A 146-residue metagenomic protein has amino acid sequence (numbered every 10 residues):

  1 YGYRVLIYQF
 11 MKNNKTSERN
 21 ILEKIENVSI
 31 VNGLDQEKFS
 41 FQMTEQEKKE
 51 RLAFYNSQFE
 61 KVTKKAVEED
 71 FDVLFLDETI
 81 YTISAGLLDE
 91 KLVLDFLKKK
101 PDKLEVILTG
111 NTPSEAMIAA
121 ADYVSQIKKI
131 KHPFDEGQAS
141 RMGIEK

Functional and structural regions predicted by a protein language model:
Y1-T63: Conserved P-loop
Y3, P101-L104: A short helix->loop->beta-strand "cap" motif at the edges of active sites that frequently abuts
V5, V106, V124: Hydrophobic anchor at the start of a short beta-strand that flanks the dinucleotide cofactor-binding loop
M11-N14, Q36-E37, I80-Y81, T112-E115 (+1 more regions): Conserved nucleotide-binding/hydrolysis micro-motifs of P-loop NTPases
N20-E23, E45, L88-L92, A120-V124 (+1 more regions): Short, glycine/charged-enriched secondary-structure capping and boundary segments
Q42-K99: Phosphate-binding/switch loop-helix module in NTP-utilizing enzymes
V73-D77, K103-N111: Structural recognition of the conserved hydrophobic beta-strand(s) that form the central parallel beta-sheet of P-loop
P113-K146: Phosphate-binding/switch region of NTP-binding enzymes
